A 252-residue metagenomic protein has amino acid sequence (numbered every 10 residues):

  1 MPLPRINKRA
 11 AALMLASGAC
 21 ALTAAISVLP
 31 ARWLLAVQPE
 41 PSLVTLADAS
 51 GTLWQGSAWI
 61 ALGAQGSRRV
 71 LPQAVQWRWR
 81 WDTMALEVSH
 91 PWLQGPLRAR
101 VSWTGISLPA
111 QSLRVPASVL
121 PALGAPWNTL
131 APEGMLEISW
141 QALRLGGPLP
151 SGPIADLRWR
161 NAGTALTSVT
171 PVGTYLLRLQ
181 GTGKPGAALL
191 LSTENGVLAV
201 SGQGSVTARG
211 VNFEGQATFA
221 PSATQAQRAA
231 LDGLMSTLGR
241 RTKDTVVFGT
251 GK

Functional and structural regions predicted by a protein language model:
M1-M14, V37-E40, T170, Y175-K252: Extended terminal
K8-L29: Hydrophobic membrane-insertion alpha-helices, especially the h-region of bacterial N-terminal signal peptides
P30-A49: Alpha-helical transmembrane signal-anchor/signal-peptide segments
V44-L130, M135-S139: N-terminal beta-strand/beta-hairpin edge segment
L53-S57, W81-E87, P153-D156, T182-L190: Short, hydrophobic/aromatic-rich segments at coil-to-beta transitions
A61-G63, R78, R160, S205-T207 (+1 more regions): Solvent-exposed residues in well-ordered beta-strands and their adjoining turns, especially edge/terminal strands
L62, W92-Q94, N161-G163, N195 (+1 more regions): Transmembrane beta-strands of outer-membrane beta-barrel pores
W103-G186: Elongated, acidic membrane-bridging lipid-handling scaffolds and related periplasm/extracellular "bridge/tunnel" systems
